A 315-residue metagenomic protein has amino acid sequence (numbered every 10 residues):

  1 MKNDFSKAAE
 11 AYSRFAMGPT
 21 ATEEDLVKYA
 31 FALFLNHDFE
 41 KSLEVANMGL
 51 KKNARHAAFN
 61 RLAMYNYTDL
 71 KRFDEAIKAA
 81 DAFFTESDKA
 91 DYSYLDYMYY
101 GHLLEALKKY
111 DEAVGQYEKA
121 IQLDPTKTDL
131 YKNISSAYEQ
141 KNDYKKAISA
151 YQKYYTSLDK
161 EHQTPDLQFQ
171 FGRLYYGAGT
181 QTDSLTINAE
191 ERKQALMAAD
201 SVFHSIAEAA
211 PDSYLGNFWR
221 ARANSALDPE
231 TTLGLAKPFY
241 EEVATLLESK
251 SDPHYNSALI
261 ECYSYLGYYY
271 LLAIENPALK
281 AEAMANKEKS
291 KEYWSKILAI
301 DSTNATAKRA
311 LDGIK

Functional and structural regions predicted by a protein language model:
M1-A281, K289, D312-K315: Alpha-solenoid helical repeat scaffolds
K280, W294-K296: Polybasic, proline/glycine-rich intrinsically disordered low-complexity segments
A285: PAPS-dependent sulfotransferase catalytic core
L298, T303-K315: Eukaryotic acidic, Ser/Thr-rich intrinsically disordered low-complexity regions
